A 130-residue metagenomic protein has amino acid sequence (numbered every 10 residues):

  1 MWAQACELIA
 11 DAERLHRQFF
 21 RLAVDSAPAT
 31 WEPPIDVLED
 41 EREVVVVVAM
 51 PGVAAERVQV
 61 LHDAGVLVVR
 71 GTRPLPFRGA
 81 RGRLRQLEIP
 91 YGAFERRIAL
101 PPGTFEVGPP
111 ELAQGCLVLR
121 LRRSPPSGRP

Functional and structural regions predicted by a protein language model:
M1-V45, G79: N-terminal leader/pre-domain low-complexity segments
A27-T72: Glycine/acidic-rich beta-strand-loop module
A29, R42, P90-G92, A113: Residue-level preference for beta-strand/loop junctions
A29-W31, G52-A54, R81, G92 (+1 more regions): Residues that act as N-cap/strand-start positions at coil-to-secondary-structure junctions
P34-I35, R57, L84, E95 (+1 more regions): Short, acidic/polar N-cap/turn motifs at the starts of alpha helices
D36-L38, A49, Q59-L61, E88 (+3 more regions): Generic structural detector for well-ordered beta-strands
A54-R57, A99-P130: Beta-rich strand-turn-strand
R73-R97: An anionic, turn-rich surface loop/hairpin at beta-sheet edges that serves as a generic interaction/coordination patch
